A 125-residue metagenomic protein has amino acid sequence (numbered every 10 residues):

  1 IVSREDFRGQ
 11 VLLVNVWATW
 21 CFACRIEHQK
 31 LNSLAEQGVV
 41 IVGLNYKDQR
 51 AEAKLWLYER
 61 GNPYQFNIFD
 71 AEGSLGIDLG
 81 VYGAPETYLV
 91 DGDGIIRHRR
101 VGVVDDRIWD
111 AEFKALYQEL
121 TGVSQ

Functional and structural regions predicted by a protein language model:
I1-R4: N-terminal "domain-start" segment that seeds a small globular fold
R8, L12, V16-S33: Conserved redox-active cysteine motifs that mediate thiol-disulfide chemistry, especially di-cysteine Cys-X(1-2)-Cys
L13-V14, I41, T87: Hydrophobic beta-strand anchors of alpha/beta hydrolase catalytic cores
W17-W20, W56, W109: Signature tryptophan residues that serve as conserved aromatic anchors
R25-R60, A71-I77: Structural microenvironment flanking redox-active thiols in thiol-disulfide oxidoreductases
V40, Q65-F66: Conserved beta-strand segments of alpha/beta enzyme cores
Y58-P63, D70-L120: Thiol/disulfide oxidoreductase modules built on the thioredoxin-like
V123-Q125: Short, solvent-exposed mixed-charge patches
